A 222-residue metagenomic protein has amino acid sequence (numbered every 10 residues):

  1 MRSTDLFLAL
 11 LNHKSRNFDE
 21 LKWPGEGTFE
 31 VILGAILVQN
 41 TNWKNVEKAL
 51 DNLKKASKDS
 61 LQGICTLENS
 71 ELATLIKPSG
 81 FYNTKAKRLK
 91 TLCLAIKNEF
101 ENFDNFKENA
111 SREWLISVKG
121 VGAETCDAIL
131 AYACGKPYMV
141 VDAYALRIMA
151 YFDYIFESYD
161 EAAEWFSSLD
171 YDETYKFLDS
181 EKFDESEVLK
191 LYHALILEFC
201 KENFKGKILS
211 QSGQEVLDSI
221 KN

Functional and structural regions predicted by a protein language model:
R2-N222: Catalytic cores of DNA base-excision repair glycosylases
